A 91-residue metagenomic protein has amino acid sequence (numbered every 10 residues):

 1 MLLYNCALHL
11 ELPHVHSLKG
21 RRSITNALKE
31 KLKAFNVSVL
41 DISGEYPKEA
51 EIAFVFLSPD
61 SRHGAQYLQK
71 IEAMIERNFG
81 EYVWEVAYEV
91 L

Functional and structural regions predicted by a protein language model:
M1-L3, E45-P47, F79: Short coil/turn motifs at beta-sheet boundaries
L2-H14, L18: Short glycine-/aliphatic-rich beta-strand segments at the starts of folded cytosolic domains
Y4-L8, A50-I52, W84-V86: Hydrophobic residues positioned within well-ordered beta-strands of beta-sheet architectures
V15-S23, R62-Q66: Ordered, soluble secondary-structure elements with a strong preference for glycine-centered loop motifs and nearby
K19-S38: Short amphipathic alpha-helix segments
F35-S43, Y82-E89: Short beta-strand elements
V39-P59: Short, charge-patterned binding micro-sites
F56-L91: C-terminal structural segments of small proteins and small subunits
